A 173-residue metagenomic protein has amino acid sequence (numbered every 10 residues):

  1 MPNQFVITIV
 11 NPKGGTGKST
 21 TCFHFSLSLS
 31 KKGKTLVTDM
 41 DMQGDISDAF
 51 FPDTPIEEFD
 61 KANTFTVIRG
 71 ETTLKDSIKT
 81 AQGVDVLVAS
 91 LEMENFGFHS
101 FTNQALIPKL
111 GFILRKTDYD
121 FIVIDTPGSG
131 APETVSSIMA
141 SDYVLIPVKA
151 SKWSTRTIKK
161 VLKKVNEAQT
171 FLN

Functional and structural regions predicted by a protein language model:
M1-N173: P-loop NTP-binding core
